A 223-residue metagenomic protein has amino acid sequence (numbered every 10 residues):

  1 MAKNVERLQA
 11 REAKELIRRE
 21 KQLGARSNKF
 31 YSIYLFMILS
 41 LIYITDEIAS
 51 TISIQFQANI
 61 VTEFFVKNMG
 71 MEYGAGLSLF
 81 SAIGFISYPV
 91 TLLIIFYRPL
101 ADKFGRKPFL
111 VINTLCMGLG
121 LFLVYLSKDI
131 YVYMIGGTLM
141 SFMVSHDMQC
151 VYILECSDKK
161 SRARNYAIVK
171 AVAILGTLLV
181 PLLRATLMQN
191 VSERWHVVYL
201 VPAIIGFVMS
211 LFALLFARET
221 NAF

Functional and structural regions predicted by a protein language model:
M1-Q57: Cytosolic juxtamembrane N-terminal segment immediately preceding the first transmembrane helix of multi-pass
S81-P99: Central cavity-lining transmembrane alpha-helices of secondary-active solute carriers, predominantly the Major
L115-K128: C-terminal ends and interior cores of transmembrane alpha-helices in multi-pass membrane transporters/permeases
Y131-S145: Hydrophobic core of transmembrane alpha-helices in multi-pass small-molecule transporters, especially MFS/SLC-type
M143-V144, S161-V191, I205-G206: Glycine-rich segments within core transmembrane alpha-helices of 12-TM secondary carriers
V144-D158: Intracellular juxtamembrane helix-capping segments at the cytosolic ends of symmetry-related transmembrane helices
H196-L215: Symmetry-related core transmembrane helices of the 12-TM Major Facilitator Superfamily/SLC fold
